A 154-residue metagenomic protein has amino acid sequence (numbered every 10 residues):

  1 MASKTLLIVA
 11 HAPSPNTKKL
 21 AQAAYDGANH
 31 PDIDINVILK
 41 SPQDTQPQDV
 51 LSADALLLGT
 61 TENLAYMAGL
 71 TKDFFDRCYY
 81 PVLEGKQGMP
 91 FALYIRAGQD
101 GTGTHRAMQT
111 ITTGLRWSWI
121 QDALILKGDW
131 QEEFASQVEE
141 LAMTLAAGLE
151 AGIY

Functional and structural regions predicted by a protein language model:
A2-A28: N-terminal beta1-alpha1 ligand-phosphate binding loop
V9, K40-P42, D122: Conserved beta-strand termini and adjacent loop/short-helix elements that scaffold enzyme active sites in alpha/beta
S14-P15, L64, I95-D100, I125-Q131: Short histidine/acidic/glycine/proline-rich micro-motifs that form metal- and phosphate-coordinating active-site loops
L20-A21, L70, T104, F134-Q137: Residues at alpha-helix caps and immediate loop-helix transition turns in enzyme cores, especially N- and C-cap
A21-D34, T113-S118: Short helix-loop-beta junction
P31, S118-Y154: Glycine-rich phosphate/pyrophosphate-binding loop and the adjoining helix
D34-D44: A short beta-strand-loop structural module common to alpha/beta enzyme folds
P42-W119: Helix-loop-strand module that forms the ligand-binding subsite of alpha/beta enzymes
